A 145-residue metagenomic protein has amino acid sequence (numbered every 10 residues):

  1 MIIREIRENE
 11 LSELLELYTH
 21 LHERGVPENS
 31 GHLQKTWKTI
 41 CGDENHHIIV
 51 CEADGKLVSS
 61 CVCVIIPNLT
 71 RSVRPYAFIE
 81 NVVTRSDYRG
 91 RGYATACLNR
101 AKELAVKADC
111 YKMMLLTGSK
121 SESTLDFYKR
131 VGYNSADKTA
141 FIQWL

Functional and structural regions predicted by a protein language model:
I2-L14: A short beta-loop-alpha structural element at the N-terminal edge of CoA-dependent acyl/N-acetyltransferase catalytic
L15-T39: Conserved GNAT-fold acetyl-CoA-binding loop/helix
K38-V50, F78: A short helix-loop-beta-strand connector motif used in the catalytic cores of GNAT acetyltransferases and, in some
V50, K56-I65, V83: Conserved beta-strand in the GNAT
N68-I79, R89: A conserved beta-turn-beta hairpin within the catalytic core of GNAT-like acetyltransferases that forms part
Y88, G92-R100: Conserved acetyl-CoA pyrophosphate-binding loop and the N-cap/start of the following alpha-helix in GNAT-like
T95, K107, S119-D137, Q143: Conserved active-site alpha-helix within GNAT-family acetyltransferase domains
A105-T117: Conserved GNAT acetyl-CoA-binding A-motif
